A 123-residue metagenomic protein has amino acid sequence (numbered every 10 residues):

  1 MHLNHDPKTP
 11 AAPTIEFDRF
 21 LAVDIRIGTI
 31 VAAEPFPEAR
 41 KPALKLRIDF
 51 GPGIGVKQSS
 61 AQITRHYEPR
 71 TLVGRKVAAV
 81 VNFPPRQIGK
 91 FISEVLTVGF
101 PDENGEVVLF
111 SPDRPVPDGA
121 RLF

Functional and structural regions predicted by a protein language model:
M1-F123: Phosphate-backbone binding interfaces of nucleic-acid-interacting proteins
